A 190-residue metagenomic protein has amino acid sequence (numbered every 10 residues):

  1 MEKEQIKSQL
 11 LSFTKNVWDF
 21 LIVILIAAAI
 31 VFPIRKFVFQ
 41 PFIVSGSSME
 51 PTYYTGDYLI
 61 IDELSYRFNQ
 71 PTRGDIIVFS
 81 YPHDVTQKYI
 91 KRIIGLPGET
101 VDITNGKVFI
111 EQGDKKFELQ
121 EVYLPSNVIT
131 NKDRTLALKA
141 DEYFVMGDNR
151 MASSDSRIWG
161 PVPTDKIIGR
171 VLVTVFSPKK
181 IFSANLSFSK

Functional and structural regions predicted by a protein language model:
E2-W18, I22, P33, F37 (+2 more regions): Soluble "head" domains of membrane/secretory-pathway proteins
